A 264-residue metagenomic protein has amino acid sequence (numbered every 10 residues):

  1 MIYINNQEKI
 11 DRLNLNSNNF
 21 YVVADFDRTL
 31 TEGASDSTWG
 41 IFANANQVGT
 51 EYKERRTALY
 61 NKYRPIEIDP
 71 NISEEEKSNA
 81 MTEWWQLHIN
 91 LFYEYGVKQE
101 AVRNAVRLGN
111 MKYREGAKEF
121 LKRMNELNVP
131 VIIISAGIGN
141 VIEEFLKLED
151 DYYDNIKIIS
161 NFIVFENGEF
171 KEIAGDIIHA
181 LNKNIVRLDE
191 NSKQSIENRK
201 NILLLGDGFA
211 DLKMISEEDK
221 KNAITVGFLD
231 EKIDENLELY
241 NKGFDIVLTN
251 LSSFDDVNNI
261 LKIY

Functional and structural regions predicted by a protein language model:
M1, N5-Q7, L108-I132, G137-Y264: C-terminal cap/substrate-recognition subdomain and adjoining C-terminal extension of metal-dependent phosphatase-like
M1-F26, T31-E54, A58: Non-catalytic pre-domain segments flanking phosphatase-related domains
N5, V22, R28, I41-N44 (+7 more regions): Intrinsically disordered, low-complexity regions enriched in small/polar residues
R12-N14, G33, Q47-G49, K53-Y60 (+10 more regions): Aromatic-residue detector
N14-N16, S37, K98, Y152 (+1 more regions): Short, solvent-exposed coil/turn linker segments
S17, W85, S195-I196: Hydrophobic alpha-helical segments and their boundary regions
S35-E126, P130: A metal-dependent, Asp-based hydrolase signature
